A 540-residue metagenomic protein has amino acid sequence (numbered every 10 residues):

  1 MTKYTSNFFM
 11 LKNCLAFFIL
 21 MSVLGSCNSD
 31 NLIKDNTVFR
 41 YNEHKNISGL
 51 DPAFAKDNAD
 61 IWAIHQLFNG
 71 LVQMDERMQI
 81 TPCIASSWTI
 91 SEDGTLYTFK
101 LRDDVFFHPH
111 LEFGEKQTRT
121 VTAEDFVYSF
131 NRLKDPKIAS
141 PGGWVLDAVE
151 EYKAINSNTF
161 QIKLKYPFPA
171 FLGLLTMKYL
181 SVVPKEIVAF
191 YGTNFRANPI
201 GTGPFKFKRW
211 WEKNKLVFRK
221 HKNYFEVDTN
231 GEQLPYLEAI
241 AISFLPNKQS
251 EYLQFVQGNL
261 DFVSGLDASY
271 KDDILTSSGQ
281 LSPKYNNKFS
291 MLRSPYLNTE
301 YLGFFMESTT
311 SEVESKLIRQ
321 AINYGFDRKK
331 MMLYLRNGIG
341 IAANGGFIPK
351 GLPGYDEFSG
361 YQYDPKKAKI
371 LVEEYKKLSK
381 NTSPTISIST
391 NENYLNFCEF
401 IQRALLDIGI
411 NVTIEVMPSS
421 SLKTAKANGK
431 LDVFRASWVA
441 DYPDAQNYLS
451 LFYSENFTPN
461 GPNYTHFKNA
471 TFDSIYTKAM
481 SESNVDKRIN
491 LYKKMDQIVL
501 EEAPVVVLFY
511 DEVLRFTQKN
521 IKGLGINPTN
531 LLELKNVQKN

Functional and structural regions predicted by a protein language model:
N42-E92, N131, I138, I200: N-terminal lobe/hinge region of extracytoplasmic solute-binding protein
E76, F168, G173-L234, A239 (+2 more regions): Gly/Pro-rich hinge or "lid" segments in bacterial periplasmic/extracellular proteins
T89, D125, I138-K185, K206-W211: Surface-exposed binding/hinge segments that line and control ligand-binding clefts or catalytic entry sites
T122-Y128, Q161, G203-P204, L234-A239 (+5 more regions): Alpha-helical secondary-structure segments
T193-R196, Y224-S277, N411-T413: Ligand-site clamp/hinge motif
F205, I341-Y375, Y394-N396: Structural transition elements
M332-L335, T413-K423, A427, A436 (+2 more regions): Extracytoplasmic/peripheral linker and loop segments enriched in polar/acidic and small residues with frequent Thr/Pro
R515-N540: Long beta-strand-rich cores associated with HINT superfamily self-processing modules
